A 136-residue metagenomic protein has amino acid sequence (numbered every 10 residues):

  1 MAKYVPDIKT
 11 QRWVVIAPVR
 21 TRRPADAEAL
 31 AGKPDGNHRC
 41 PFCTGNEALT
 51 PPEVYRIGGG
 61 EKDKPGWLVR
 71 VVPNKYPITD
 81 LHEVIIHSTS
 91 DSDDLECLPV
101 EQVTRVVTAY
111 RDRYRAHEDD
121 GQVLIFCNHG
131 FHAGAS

Functional and structural regions predicted by a protein language model:
M1-S136: Active-site microenvironments that recognize anionic phosphate/pyrophosphate groups
